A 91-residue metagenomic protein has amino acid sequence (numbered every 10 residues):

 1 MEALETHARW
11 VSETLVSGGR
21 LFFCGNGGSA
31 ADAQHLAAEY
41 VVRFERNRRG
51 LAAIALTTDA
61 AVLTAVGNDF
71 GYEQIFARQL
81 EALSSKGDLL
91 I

Functional and structural regions predicted by a protein language model:
M1-H7, E13: An N-terminal, well-structured beta->alpha segment
W10-S84, L89: Glycine-rich, small/polar surface segments that engage phosphate groups of diverse ligands
